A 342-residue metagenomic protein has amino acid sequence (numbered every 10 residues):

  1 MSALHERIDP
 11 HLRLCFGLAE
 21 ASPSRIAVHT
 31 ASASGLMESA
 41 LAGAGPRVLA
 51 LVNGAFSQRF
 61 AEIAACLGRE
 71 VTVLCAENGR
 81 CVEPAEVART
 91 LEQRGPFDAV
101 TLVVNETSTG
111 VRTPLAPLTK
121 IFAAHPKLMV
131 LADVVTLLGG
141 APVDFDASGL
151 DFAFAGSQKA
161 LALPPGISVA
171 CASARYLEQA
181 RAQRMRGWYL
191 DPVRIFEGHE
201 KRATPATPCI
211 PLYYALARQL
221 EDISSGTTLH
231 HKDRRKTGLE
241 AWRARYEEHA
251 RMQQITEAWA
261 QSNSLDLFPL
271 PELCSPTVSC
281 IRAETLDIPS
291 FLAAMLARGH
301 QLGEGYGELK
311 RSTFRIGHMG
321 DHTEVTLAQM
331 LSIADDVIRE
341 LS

Functional and structural regions predicted by a protein language model:
M1-S39, R59, I63: Conserved N-terminal alpha-helix of the aminotransferase class I/II PLP-enzyme fold
G43-Q58: Conserved PLP-anchoring active-site segment centered on the Schiff-base-forming lysine
V82-G139: Active-site phosphate-binding strand-loop segment of PLP-dependent enzymes
D146-Q158: Conserved active-site segment immediately N-terminal to the catalytic lysine that forms the internal aldimine
Q158-E257: Active-site C-terminal subdomain of aminotransferase-like
D266-M295: Conserved PLP-binding catalytic core of the aspartate aminotransferase-like
S312-S342: PLP-dependent enzyme catalytic core of the Aspartate aminotransferase-like
